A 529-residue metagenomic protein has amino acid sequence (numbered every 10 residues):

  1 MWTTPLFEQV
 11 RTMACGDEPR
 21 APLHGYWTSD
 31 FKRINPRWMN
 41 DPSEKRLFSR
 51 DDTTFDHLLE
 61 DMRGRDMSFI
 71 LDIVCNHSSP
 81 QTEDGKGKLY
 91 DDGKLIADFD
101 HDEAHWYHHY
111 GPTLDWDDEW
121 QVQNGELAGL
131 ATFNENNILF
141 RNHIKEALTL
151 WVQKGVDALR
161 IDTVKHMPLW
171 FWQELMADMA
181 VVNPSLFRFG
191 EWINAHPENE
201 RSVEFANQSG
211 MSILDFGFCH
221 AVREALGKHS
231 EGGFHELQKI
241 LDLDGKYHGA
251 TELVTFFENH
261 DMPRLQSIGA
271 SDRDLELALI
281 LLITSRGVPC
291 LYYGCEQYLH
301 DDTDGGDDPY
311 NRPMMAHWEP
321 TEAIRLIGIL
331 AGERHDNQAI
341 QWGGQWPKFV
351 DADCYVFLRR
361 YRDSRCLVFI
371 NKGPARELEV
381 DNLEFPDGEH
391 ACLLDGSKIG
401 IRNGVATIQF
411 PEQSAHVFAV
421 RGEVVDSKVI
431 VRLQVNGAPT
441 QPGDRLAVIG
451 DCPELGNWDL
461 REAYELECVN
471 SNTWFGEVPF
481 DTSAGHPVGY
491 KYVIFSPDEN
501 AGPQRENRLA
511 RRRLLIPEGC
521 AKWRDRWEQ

Functional and structural regions predicted by a protein language model:
M1-T3, F69-L71, L159, R188-G190 (+2 more regions): Hydrophobic faces of well-ordered beta-strands that scaffold small-molecule active sites in alpha/beta enzyme cores
P5-K154, E174-W192, P197-E200, A225: Substrate-binding/active-site clefts of carbohydrate-active enzymes
L59, H77, E146-Q153, D157-G249 (+9 more regions): Active-site-proximal helices and loops of the catalytic beta/alpha 8
P411-H416, E518-C520: Tight coil/turn sites that cap or link beta-strands
H416, H486-Y490: Exposed beta-strand face motif in extracellular beta-rich ectodomains
V429-G437: A short, amphipathic beta-strand motif
P439-P487, F495-P517: Aromatic-rich carbohydrate-binding modules that target alpha-glucans
C520-Q529: Compositionally biased low-complexity segments at domain edges in trafficked proteins and select soluble regulators
